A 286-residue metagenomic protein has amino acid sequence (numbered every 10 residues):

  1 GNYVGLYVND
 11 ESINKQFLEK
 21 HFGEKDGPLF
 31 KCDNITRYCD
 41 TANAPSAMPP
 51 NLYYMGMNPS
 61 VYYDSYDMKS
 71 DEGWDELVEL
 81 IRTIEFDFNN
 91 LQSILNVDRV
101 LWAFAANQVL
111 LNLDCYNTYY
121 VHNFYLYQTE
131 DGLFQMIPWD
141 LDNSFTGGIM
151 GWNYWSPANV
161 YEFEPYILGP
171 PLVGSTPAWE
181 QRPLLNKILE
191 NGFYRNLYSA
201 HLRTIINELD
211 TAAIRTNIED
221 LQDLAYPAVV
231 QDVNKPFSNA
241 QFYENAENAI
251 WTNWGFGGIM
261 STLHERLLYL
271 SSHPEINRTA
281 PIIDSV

Functional and structural regions predicted by a protein language model:
G1-Y3, H21-E24, Y119-Y120, Q128-D131: Extracellular/periplasmic catalytic domains that process cell-envelope and extracellular macromolecules
N2-L110, E208: Internal "kinase-insert"/substrate-recognition segments embedded within catalytic cores of ATP-dependent enzymes
D67, Y127-E275: C-terminal catalytic region of ATP-dependent kinase domains
D71-D75, I94-A103, Y120, A178 (+4 more regions): Conserved structured core elements
S93-G148, L263: Active-site acidic catalytic loop and adjacent metal/ATP-binding pocket of ATP-dependent phosphoryl transfer enzymes
E275-V286: Surface beta-strand/loop "capping" patches
